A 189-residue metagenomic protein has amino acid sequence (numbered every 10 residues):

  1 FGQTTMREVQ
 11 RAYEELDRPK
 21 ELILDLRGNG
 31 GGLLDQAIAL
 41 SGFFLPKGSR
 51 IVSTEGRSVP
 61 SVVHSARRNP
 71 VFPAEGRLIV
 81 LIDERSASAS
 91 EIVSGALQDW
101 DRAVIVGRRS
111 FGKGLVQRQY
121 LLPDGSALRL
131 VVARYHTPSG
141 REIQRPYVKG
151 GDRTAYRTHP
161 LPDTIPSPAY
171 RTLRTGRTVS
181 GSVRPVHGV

Functional and structural regions predicted by a protein language model:
F1-P123: Cleft-lining beta-strand/loop regions that shape enzyme active-site pockets
G48, A127-R129, T178: A residue-level signal for beta-strand positions that form part of recognition/binding surfaces within mature
I51-S53, V104-R108, L130, P138 (+1 more regions): Acidic/polar loop patches that form or flank catalytic/metal-binding clefts of enzymes that bind anionic ligands
S58, L122, T137, T172-L173: Acidic surface patches and DE-rich sequence motifs
E75, W100, G125-L130, I165-S167 (+1 more regions): Active-site lining segments that contact anionic ligands and/or coordinate catalytic metals
G112, R134-H136: Glycine-rich beta-alpha junction loops
Q117-R134, R141-E142, P146-V148, P160-L161: Surface-exposed, non-catalytic interaction/assembly patches
P138-V189: Conserved functional hotspot residues or short segments at active or partner-binding sites across diverse domains
